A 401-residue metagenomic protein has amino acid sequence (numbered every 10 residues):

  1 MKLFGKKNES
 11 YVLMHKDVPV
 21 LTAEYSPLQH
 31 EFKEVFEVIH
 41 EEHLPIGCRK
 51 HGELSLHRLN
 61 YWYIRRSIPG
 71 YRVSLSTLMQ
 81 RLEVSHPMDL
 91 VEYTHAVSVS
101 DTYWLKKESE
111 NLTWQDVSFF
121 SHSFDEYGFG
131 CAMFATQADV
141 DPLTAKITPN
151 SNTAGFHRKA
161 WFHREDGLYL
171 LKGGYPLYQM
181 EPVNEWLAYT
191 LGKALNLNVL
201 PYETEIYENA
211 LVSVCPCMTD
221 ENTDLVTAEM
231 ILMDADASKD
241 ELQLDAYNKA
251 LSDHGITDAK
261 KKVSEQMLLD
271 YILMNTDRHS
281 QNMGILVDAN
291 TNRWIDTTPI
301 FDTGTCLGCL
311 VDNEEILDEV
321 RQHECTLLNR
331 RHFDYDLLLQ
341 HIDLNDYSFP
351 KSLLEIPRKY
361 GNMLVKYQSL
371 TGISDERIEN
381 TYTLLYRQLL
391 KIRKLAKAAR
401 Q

Functional and structural regions predicted by a protein language model:
M1-L268, I272-M274, I285-Q401: Phosphate/dinucleotide-binding and metal-coordinating scaffold of catalytic cores in nucleotide-dependent enzymes
H279-G284: Canonical protein kinase catalytic loop motif
